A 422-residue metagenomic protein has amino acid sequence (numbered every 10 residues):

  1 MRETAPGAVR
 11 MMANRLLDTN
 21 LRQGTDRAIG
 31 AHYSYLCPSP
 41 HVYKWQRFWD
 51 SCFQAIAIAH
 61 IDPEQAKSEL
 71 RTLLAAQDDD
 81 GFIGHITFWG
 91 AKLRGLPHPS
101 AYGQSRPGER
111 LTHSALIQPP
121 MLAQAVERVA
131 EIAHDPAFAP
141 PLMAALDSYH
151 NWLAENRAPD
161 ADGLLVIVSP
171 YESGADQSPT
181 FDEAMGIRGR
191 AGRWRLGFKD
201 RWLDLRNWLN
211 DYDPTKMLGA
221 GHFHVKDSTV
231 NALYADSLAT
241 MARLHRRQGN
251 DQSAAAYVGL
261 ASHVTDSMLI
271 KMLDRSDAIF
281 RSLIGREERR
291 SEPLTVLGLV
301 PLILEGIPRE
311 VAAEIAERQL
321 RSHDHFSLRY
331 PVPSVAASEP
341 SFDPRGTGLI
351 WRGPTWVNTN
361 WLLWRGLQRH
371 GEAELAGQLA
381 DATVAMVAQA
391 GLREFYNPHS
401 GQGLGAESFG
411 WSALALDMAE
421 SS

Functional and structural regions predicted by a protein language model:
R2-W45, L70-T112, D162-K226, H263-T355 (+1 more regions): Extended glycan-interaction surfaces of carbohydrate-active proteins
T4-L16, D62-A75, D135-A154, S237 (+4 more regions): Extended, well-ordered alpha-helical scaffold segments
S51, P119, A123-V126, N231 (+2 more regions): TPR repeat positional signature
S51-G81, L297-P308, N360-A373: Alpha-helical support elements that line or immediately flank enzyme active sites and cofactor-binding pockets
S105-I117, M121-I132, L362-G366: Hydrophobic/aromatic-rich effector regions of fungal transcription factors
Q118-A175: Internal, well-ordered domain-core segments that constitute the primary functional module of diverse proteins
A123, A130, A235, A239-A242 (+6 more regions): Heptad-repeat amphipathic alpha-helical coiled-coil interaction surface used for oligomerization/assembly
